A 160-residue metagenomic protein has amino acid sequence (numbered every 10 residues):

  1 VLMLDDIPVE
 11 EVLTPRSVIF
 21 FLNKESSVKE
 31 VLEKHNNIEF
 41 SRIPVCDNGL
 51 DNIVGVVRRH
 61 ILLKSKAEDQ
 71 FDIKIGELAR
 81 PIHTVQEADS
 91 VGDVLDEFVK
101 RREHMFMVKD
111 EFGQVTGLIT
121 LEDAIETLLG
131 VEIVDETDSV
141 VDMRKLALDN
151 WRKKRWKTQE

Functional and structural regions predicted by a protein language model:
V1-E160: Cytosolic regulatory modules rich in charged/polar residues
